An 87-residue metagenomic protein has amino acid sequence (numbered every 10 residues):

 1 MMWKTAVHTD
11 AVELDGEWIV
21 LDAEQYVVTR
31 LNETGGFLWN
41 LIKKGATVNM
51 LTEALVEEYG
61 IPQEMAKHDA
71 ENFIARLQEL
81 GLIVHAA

Functional and structural regions predicted by a protein language model:
M1-G36, N40, A86-A87: Acidic, low-complexity/disordered tracts enriched in E/D and polar residues
V27-A87: Long, charge-rich, low-complexity alpha-helical segments
